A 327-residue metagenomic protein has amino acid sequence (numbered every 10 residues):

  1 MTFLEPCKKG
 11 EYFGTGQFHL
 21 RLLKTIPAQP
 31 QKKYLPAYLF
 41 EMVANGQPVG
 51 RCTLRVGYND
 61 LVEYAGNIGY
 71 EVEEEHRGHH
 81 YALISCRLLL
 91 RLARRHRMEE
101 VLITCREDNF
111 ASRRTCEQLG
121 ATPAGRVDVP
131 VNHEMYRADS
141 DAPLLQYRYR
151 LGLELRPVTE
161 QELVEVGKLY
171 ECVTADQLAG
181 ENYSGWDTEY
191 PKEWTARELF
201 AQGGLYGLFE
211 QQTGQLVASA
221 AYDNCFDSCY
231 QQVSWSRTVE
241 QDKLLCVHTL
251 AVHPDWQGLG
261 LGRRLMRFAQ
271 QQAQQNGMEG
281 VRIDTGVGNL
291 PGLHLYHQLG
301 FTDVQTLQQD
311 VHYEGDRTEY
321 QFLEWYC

Functional and structural regions predicted by a protein language model:
M1-Y12, L153-K168: A short beta-loop-alpha structural element at the N-terminal edge of CoA-dependent acyl/N-acetyltransferase catalytic
C7-I26, T174-T195: Conserved GNAT-fold acetyl-CoA-binding loop/helix
P30-K33, T53, N59-G66, A138 (+4 more regions): Conserved acyl-donor/pantetheine-binding loop and adjacent beta-alpha core of acyl/acetyltransferases and related
Y38-G50, Q202-A220: Conserved beta-hairpin
V72, G78-L92, R114-Q118, V252 (+2 more regions): Conserved acetyl-CoA-binding loop-helix of GNAT-fold acetyltransferases
R94-T104, M266, A273-T285: Conserved GNAT acetyl-CoA-binding A-motif
I103-R113, I283-L293, D310-E314: Conserved beta-strand-loop-alpha-helix junction that forms the acyl-donor binding cleft
V129-E154, V239-Q241, G286-L290, H297-L299 (+1 more regions): C-terminal "cap" of GNAT-fold acetyltransferases
